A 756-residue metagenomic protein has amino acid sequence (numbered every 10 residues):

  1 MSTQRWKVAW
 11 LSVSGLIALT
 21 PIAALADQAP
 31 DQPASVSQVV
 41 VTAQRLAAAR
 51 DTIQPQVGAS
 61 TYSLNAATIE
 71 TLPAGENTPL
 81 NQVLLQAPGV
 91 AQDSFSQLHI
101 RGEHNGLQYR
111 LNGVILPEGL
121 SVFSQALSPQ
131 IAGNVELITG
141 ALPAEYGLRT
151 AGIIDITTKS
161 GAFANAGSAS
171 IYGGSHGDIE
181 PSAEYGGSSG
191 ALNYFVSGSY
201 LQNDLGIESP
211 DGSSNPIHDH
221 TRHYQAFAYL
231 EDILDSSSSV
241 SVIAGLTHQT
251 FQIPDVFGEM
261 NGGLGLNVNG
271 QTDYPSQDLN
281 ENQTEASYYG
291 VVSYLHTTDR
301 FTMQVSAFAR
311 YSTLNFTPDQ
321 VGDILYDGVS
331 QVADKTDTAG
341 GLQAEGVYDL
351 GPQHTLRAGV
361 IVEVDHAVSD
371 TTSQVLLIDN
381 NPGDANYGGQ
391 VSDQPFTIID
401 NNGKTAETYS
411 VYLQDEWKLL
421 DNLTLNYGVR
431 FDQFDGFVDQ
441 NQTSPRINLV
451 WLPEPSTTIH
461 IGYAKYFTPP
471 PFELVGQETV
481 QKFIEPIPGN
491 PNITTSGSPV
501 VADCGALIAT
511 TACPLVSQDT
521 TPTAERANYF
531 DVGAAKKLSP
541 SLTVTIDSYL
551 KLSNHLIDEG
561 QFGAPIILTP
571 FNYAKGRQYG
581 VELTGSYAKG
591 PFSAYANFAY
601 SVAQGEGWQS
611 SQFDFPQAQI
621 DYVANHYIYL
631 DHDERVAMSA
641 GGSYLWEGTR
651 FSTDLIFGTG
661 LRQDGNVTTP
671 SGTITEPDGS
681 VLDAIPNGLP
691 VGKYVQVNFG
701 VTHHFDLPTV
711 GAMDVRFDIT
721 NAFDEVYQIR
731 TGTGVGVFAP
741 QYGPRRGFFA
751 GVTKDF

Functional and structural regions predicted by a protein language model:
D27-L72, N105, T297: Short, acidic, small-residue-rich periplasmic hinge/interaction motif at the N-terminus of Gram-negative outer-membrane
L80-V83, L98, V122-F123, L137 (+2 more regions): N-terminal periplasmic accessory domains that precede and gate Gram-negative outer-membrane beta-barrel machines
V114-G140: Short acidic/polar hinge/loop motifs at secondary-structure boundaries that mediate gating or recognition
G173-Q202, S213-P254, N282-T302, L350-G351: Transmembrane beta-barrel wall of Gram-negative outer-membrane proteins
I217, S237-H296, S312-K335: Flexible loop and strand-edge segments within Gram-negative outer membrane beta-barrel domains
S293, T298-F308, S312-P318, L452 (+4 more regions): Membrane-embedded beta-barrel scaffold of Gram-negative outer-membrane proteins
K418-L420, S541-N554, T569-T668, T753: Gram-negative outer-membrane beta-barrel transporters
I656-P677, G692-Q696, H703-F756: C-terminal beta-signal and adjacent terminal beta-strands/loops of Gram-negative outer-membrane beta-barrel proteins
